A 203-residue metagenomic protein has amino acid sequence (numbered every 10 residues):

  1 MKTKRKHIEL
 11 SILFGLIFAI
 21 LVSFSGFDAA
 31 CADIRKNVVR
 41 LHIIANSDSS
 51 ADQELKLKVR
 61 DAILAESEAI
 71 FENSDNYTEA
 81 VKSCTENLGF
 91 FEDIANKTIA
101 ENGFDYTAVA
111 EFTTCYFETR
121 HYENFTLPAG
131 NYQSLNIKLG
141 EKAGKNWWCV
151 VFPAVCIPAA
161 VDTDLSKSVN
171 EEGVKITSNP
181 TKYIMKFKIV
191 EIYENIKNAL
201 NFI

Functional and structural regions predicted by a protein language model:
E9-F24: Hydrophobic membrane-insertion alpha-helices, especially the h-region of bacterial N-terminal signal peptides
V22-K36: Aromatic-capped interface at the extracytoplasmic side of an N-terminal signal-anchor transmembrane helix
K36-V38, E54, G103-T107, G130-S134 (+2 more regions): Extracytoplasmic
N37-L88: Early exported N-terminus immediately downstream of N-terminal targeting peptides
V38-I44, T107-E111, S134-K138, W148-V150 (+1 more regions): Soluble periplasmic/extracytoplasmic beta-strand elements of cell-envelope proteins
Y77-E118: Amphipathic, coiled-coil-like alpha-helical scaffolding segments used for oligomerization/assembly
F125-Y183: Soluble extracytoplasmic domains of inner/organellar membrane proteins
E171-I203: C-terminal partner/receptor-binding element of secreted or periplasmic proteins
